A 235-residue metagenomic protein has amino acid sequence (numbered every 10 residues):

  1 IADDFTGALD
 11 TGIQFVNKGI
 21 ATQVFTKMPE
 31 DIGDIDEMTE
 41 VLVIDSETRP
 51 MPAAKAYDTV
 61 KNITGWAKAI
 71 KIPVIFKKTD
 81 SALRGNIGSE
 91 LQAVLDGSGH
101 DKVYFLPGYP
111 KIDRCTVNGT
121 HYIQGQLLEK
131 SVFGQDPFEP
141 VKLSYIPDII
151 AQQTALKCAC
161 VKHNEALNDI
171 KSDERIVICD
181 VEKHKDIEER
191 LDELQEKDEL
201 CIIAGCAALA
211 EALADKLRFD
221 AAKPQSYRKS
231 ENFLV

Functional and structural regions predicted by a protein language model:
I1, V41-D45, Y104-L106, I176-D180 (+2 more regions): Structural motif
I1-E37, D58, L106-K111: N-terminal basic/disordered segments at the start of proteins
G7-T11, N86-I87, I187, A212: Short glycine/serine/threonine-rich phosphate/pyrophosphate-binding segments that cradle anionic phosphate groups
T11, F15, E90-V94, L213: Buried hydrophobic packing segments
A21, F25, E40, K55-A56 (+2 more regions): Cap/lid and interdomain-hinge subdomains that line or gate substrate/regulatory clefts in soluble alpha/beta enzymes
I35, C115-V117, A214-K216: Short, well-ordered secondary-structure micro-motifs
M38-A54: Short, structured active-site "lid" loops
E199-V235: Acidic, glycine-rich loop-and-beta core segments that form the ion-binding/anion-interacting portion of active sites
